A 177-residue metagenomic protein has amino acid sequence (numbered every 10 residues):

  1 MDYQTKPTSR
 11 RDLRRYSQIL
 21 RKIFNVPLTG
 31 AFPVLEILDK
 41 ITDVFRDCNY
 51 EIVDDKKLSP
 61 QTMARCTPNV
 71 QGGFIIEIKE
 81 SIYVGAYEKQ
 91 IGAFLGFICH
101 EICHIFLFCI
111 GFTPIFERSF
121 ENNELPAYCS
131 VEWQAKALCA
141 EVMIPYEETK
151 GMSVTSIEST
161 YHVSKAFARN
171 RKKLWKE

Functional and structural regions predicted by a protein language model:
M1-E177: Active-site hotspot residues in diverse enzymes, especially metal/ion-binding acidic/histidine motifs
